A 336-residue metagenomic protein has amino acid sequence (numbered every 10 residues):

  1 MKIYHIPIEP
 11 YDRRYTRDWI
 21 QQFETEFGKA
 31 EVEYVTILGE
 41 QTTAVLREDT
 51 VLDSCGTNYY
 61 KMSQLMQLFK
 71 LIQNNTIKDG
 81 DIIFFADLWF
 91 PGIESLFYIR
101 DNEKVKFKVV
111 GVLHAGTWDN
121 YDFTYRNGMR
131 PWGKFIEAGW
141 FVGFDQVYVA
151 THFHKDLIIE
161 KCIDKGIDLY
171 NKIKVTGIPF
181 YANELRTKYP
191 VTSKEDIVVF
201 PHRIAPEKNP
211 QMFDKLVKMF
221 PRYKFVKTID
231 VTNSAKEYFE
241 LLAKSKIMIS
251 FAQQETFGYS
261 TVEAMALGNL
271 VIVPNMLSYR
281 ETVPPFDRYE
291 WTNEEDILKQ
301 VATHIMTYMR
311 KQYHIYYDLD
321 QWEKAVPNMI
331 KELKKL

Functional and structural regions predicted by a protein language model:
M1-S95, M276, W291: N-terminal pre-catalytic "stem/leader" segment of glycosyltransferase-like enzymes
I82-W89, R100-F123: Active-site proximal beta-strand in glycosyltransferases
R126-V147, A243: Membrane-proximal helix-turn-helix segments that form the acceptor-binding/catalytic region of lipid-linked
V142-T187: Donor nucleotide-sugar binding/catalytic pocket of nucleotide-sugar-dependent glycosyltransferases
F180-K208, F213-K218: Conserved donor-binding/catalytic core segment of Leloir-type glycosyltransferases
Q253: Aromatic "clamp/platform" in nucleotide-sugar-dependent glycosyltransferases that forms part of the donor/acceptor
L270-V273: Short hydrophobic beta-strand element within catalytic cores of glycosyltransferases and related nucleotide-activated
T292-L336: A charged, aromatic-enriched C-terminal amphipathic alpha-helix characteristic of glycosyltransferases across folds
